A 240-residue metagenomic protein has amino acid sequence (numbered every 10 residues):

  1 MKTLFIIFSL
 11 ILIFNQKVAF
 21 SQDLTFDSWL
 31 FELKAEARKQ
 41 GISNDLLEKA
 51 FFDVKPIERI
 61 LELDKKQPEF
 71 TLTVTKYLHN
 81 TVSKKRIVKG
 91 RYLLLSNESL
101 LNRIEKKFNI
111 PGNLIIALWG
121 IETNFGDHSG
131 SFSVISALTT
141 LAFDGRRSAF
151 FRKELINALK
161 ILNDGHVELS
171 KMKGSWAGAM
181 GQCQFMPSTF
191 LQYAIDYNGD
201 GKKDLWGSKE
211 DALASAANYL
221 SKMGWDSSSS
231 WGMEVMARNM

Functional and structural regions predicted by a protein language model:
L4-N15: Sec-dependent N-terminal signal peptides
A19-S21: Boundary at the C-terminal end of the N-terminal hydrophobic targeting segment
L24-N44, E48: Mature N-terminal segment immediately following signal peptide/propeptide cleavage in secreted/periplasmic
I42-M240: Catalytic glycan-binding domains that act on GlcNAc-containing polysaccharides
